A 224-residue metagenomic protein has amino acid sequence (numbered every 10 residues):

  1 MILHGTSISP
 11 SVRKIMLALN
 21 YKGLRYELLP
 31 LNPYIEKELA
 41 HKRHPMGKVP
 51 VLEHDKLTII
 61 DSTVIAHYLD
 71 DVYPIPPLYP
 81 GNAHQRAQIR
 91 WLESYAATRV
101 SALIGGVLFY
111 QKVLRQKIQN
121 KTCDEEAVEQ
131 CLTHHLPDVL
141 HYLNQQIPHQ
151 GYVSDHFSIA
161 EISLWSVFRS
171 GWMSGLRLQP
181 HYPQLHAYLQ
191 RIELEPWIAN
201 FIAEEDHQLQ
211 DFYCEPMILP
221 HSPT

Functional and structural regions predicted by a protein language model:
M1-Q130, L219-P220: GST-like domain detector, emphasizing the conserved glutathione-binding G-site in the N-terminal thioredoxin-like
E27-L29, D155, Q179, N200: A local structural micro-motif
P33-Y34, L185, D206: Conserved beta-strand edge residues that scaffold enzyme active sites
E36, P74-I75, P148-H149, S174 (+1 more regions): Glycine-rich, flexible loop/turn motifs
T63, I104, G175, I202-E205: Short, flexible helix/strand-to-coil boundary loops that buttress conserved ligand/catalytic motifs in alpha/beta
A96-L194: GST-like fold's C-terminal all-alpha helical module
E195, N200-F201: A late-sequence structural motif
E205-T224: Acidic/histidine-enriched, glycine/proline-rich intrinsically disordered or flexible terminal extensions
